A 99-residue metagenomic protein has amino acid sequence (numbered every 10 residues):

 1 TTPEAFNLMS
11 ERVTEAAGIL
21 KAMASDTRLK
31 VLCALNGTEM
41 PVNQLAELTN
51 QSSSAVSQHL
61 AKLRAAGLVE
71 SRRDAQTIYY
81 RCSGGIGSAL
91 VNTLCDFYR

Functional and structural regions predicted by a protein language model:
E4, L8, R12-A16, Y79-R99: Conserved segment of winged-helix/HTH DNA-binding domains
E4-A5, K30-C33, A65: Intrinsically disordered, low-complexity repeat segments enriched in small/polar residues
T14-S54, D74-I86: N-terminal helix-turn-helix DNA-binding core of bacterial DNA-binding proteins
E47, R64-A65: Alpha-helical residues within the helix-turn-helix
H59: Residues within the DNA-recognition helix of helix-turn-helix
